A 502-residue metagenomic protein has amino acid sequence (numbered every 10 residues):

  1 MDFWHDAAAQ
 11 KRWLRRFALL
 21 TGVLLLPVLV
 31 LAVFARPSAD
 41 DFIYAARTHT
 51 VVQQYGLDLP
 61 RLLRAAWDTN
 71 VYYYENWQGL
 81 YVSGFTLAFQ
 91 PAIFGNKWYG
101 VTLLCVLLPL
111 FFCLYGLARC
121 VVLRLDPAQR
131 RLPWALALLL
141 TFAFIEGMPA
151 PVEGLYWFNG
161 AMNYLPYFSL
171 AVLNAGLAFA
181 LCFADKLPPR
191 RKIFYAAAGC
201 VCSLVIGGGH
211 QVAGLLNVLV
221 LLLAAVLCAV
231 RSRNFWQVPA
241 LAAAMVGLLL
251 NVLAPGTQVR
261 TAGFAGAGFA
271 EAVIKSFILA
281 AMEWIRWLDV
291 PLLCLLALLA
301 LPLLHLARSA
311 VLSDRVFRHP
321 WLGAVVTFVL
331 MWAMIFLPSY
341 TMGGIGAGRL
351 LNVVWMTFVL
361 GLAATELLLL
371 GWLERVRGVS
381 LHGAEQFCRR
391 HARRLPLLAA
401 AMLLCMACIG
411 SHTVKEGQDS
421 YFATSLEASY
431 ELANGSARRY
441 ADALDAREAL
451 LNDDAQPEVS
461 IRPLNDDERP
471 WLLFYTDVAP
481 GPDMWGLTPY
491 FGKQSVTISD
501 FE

Functional and structural regions predicted by a protein language model:
M1-P27: Start-transfer (signal-anchor) and selected internal transmembrane alpha helices of multi-pass inner/ER membrane
A32-G100, F158-A161, S203, G207-L350 (+1 more regions): Transmembrane catalytic cores of multi-pass membrane glycosyltransferases and polysaccharide-assembly enzymes
V101-R130, W134-A135, L173: Transmembrane-helix motifs of polytopic, lipid-linked glycan transferases
L110-V121, L170-C182, L219-L227, A297-L303 (+1 more regions): Transmembrane alpha-helical segments
R130-C182, H210, A333-L367: Membrane-interface micro-motifs in multi-pass membrane enzymes
A180-L204, F235-P239: Short hydrophobic alpha-helices at membrane interfaces in multi-pass membrane enzymes
F194-A196, M245, L312, R318-A324 (+1 more regions): Signature aromatic-anchored transmembrane alpha helix within multi-pass, membrane-resident enzymes that catalyze glycan
A400-G481: Membrane-embedded, lumen/periplasm-facing catalytic core of multi-pass transferases that use lipid-linked donors
